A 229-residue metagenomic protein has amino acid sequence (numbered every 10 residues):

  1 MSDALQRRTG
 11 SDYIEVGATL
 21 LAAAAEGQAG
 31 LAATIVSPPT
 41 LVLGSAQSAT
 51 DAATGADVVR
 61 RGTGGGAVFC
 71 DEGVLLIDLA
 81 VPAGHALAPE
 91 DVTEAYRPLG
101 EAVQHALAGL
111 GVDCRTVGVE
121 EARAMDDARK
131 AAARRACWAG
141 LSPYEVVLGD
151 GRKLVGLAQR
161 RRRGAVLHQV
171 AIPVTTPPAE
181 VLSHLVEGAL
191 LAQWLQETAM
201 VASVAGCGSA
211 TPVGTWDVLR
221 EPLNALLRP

Functional and structural regions predicted by a protein language model:
M1-T54, R60-R61, G84, K130-C137 (+2 more regions): Active-site loop/lid in soluble adenylation, ligation, and acyl-transfer enzymes
S37, E72, L148-G151, R162-R163: Short acidic-glycine loop/turn motifs at beta-strand connectors
S45, L79-A83, V103, A158 (+1 more regions): Short, structured patches in soluble enzyme cores that scaffold and shape functional sites
Q47-D91, P98: A glycine-rich, hydrophobic loop/mini-helix early in the fold
D78-A136, P143: Internal, conserved structured core segments that host functional sites
Q104-A132, R160-P229: Long, positively charged amphipathic alpha-helical accessory segments at protein N-termini or as interdomain linkers
R134-V147, G151-A158: Aromatic/basic-lined ligand-recognition segments that form π-stacking hydrophobic pockets flanked by Lys/Arg to engage
